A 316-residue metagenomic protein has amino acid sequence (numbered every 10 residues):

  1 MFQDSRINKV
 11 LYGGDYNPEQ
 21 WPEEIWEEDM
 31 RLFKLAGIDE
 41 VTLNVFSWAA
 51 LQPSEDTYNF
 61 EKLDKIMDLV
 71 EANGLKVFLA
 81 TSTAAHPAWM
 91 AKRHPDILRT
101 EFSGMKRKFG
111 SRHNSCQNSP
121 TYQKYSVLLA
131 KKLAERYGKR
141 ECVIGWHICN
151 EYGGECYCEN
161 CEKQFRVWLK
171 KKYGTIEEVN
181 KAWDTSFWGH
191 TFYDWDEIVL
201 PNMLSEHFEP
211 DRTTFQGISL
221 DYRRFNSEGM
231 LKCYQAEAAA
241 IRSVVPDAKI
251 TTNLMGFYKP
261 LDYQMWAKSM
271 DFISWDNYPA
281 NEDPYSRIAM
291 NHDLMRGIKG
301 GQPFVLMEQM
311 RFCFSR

Functional and structural regions predicted by a protein language model:
M1-E40, R223: An acidic-aromatic substrate-binding cleft motif
I7-V10, G37-D39, E71-V77, K139-I144 (+3 more regions): Short, well-ordered coil/turn segments that N-cap beta-strands
Y12-I25, C116-P120, T251-T252, S315-R316: Active-site mouth loops of central-metabolism enzymes
N17-E19, N44-S47, A80-W89, I144-G153 (+2 more regions): Short, solvent-exposed turn/loop segments enriched in Gly/Ser/Thr/Pro and often Arg
N17-W26, A49-E61, A88, G154 (+3 more regions): Acidic-and-aromatic substrate-binding clefts and catalytic sites of carbohydrate-active enzymes
E27-L35, D39-R107, A134, A236-V244: Aromatic-lined substrate-binding rim segments of carbohydrate-active enzymes
G104-F272, D276-N281, Y285-I288: Polysaccharide-binding and catalytic clefts of secreted carbohydrate-active enzymes
E206-D221, N291-R316: Active-site clefts of carbohydrate-active enzymes
